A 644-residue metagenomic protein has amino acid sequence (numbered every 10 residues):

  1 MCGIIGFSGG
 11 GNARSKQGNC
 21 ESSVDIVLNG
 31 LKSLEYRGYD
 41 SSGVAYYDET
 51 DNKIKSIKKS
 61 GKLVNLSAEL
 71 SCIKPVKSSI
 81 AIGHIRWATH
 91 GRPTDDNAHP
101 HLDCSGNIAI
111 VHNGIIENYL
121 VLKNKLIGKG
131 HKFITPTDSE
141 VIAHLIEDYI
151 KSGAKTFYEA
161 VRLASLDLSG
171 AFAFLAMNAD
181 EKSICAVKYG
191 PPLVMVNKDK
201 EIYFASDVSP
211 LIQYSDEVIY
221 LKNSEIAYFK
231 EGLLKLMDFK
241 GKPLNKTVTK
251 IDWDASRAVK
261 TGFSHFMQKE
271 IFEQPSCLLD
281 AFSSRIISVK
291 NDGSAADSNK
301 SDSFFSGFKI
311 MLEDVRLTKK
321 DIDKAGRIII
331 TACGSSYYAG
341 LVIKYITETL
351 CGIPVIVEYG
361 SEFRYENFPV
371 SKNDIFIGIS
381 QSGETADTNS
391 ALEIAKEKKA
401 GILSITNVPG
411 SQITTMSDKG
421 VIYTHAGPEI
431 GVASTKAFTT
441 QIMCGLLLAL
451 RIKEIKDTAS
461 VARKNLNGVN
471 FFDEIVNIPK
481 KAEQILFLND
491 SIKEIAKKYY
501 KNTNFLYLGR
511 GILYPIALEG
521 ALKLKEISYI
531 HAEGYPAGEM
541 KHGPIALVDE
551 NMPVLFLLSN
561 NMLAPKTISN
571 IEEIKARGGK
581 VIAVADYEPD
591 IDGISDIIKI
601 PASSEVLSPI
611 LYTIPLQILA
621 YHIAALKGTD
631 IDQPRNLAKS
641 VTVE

Functional and structural regions predicted by a protein language model:
M1-H265, E273-K324, Y338, Y365 (+4 more regions): Conserved short alpha-helical segments that host acidic/polar catalytic motifs at enzyme active sites
G30-L34, A98-P100, Y189-L193, Y220 (+6 more regions): Short, solvent-exposed amphipathic alpha-helical segments in soluble enzyme and RNA/protein-processing domains
S79, G83-D96, S284, V289-G293 (+4 more regions): Glycine-rich oxoanion-binding loops at beta->alpha junctions
A171-E201, Y500-E526, I568: Acidic/histidine-rich
G241, S603-E644: Generic C-terminus detector
Q274-L278, F282-I329, G420-P553, K627-E644: Active-site phosphate/pyrophosphate-binding segments
S294, D323-G468, F472-N477, R510 (+2 more regions): Glycine-rich phosphate-binding loops that contact phosphosugars or nucleotide phosphates
